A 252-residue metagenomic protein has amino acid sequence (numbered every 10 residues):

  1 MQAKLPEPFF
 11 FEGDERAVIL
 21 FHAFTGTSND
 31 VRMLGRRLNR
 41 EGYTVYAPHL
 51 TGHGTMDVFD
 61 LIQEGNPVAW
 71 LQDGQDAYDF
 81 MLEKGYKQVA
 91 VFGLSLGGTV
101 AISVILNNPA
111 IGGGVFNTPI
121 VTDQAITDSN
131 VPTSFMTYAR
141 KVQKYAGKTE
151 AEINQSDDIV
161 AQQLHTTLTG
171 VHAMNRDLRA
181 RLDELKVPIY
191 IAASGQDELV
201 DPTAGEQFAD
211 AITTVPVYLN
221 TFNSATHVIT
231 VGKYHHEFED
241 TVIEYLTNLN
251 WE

Functional and structural regions predicted by a protein language model:
N39-V58: Conserved alpha/beta-hydrolase
M56-G85: Catalytic nucleophile-loop/oxyanion-hole region of alpha/beta-hydrolase and closely related hydrolase-like folds
G93-G97, A101: Gly/Ala-rich beta-loop-alpha elbow adjacent to hydrolase catalytic centers
G114-A125: Active-site nucleophile loop of the alpha/beta-hydrolase fold
L185, I191-A193, D197: Short beta-strand/loop motif that positions the catalytic acidic residue of the alpha/beta-hydrolase fold
V187, D201-D210: Short alpha-helix in the alpha/beta-hydrolase fold that links the catalytic acid
E206, D210-T230: Catalytic histidine neighborhood in serine/cysteine hydrolases with alpha/beta-hydrolase-type architecture
N223-E252: Catalytic active-site module of serine/aspartate enzymes centered on a nucleophile-bearing elbow/loop
